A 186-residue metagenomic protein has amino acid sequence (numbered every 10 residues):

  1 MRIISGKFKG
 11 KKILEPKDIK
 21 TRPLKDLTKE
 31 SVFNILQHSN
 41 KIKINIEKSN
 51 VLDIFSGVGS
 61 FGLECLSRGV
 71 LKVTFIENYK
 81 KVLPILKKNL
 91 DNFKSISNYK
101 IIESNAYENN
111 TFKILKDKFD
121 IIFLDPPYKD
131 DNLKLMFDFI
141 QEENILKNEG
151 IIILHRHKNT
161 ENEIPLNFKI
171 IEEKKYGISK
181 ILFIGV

Functional and structural regions predicted by a protein language model:
M1-V186: Class I S-adenosyl-L-methionine-dependent methyltransferase catalytic core
